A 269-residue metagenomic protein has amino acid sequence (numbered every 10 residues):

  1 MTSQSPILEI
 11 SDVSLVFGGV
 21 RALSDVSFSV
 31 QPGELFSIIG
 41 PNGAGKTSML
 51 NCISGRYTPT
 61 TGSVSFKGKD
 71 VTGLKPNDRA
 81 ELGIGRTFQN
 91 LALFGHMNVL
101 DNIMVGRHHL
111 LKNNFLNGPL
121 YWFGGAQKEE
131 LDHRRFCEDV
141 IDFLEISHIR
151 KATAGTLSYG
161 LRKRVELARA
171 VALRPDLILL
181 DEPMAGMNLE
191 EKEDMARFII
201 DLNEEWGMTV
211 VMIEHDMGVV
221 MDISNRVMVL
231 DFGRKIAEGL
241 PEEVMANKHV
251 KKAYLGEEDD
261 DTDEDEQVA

Functional and structural regions predicted by a protein language model:
T2-A269: Glycine-rich phosphate-binding loops of nucleotide-dependent enzymes
